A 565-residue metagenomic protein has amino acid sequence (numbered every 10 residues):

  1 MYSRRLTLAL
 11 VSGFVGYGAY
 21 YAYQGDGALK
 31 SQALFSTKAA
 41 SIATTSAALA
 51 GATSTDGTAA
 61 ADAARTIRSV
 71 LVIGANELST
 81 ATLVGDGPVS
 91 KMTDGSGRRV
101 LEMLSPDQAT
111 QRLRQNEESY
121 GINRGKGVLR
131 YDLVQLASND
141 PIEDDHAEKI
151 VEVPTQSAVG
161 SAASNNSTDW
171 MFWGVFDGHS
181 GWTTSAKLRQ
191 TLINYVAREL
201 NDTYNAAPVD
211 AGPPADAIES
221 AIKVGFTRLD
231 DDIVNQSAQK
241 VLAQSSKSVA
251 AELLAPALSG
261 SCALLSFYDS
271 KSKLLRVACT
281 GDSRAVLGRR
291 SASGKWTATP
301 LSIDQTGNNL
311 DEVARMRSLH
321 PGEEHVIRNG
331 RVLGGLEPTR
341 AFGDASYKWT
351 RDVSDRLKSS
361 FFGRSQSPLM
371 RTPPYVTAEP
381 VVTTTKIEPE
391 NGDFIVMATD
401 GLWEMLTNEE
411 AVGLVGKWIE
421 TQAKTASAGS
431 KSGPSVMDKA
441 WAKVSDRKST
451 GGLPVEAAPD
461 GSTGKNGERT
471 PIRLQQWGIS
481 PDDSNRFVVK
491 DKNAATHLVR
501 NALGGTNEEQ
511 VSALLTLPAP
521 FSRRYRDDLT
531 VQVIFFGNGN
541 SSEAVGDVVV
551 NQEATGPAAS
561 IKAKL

Functional and structural regions predicted by a protein language model:
Y2-L29: Terminal signal-anchor or tail-anchor transmembrane helices that tether membrane-associated enzymes to cellular
G18, K30-L34, K38-F172, G178-L565: PP2C/PPM-type serine/threonine phosphatase catalytic core, specifically the conserved beta-strand-loop-alpha-helix
